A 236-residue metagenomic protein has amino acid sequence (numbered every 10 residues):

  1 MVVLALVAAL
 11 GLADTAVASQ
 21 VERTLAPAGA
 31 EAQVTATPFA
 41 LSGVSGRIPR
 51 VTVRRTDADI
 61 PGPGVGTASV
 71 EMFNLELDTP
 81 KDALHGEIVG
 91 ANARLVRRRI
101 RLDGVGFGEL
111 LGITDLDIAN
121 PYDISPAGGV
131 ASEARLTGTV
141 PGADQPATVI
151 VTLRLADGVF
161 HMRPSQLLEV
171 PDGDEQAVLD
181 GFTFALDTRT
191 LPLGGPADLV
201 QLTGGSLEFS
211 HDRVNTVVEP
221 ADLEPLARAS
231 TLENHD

Functional and structural regions predicted by a protein language model:
M1-R47, D57-P63, A221-D236: Hydrophobic membrane-targeting and insertion signals
A30-P141: N-terminal beta-strand/beta-hairpin edge segment
T56-A58, L75, T139-P141, R154-G158 (+3 more regions): Solvent-exposed coil/turn segments that connect beta secondary-structure elements in extracytoplasmic/periplasmic
G66-D82, V151-A156, E224-D236: A short, surface-exposed beta-strand/turn
I118, V130-L136, P164-P171, V178-L186 (+1 more regions): Mature, extracytoplasmic segments of signal peptide-bearing proteins
E133-E175: Short helix-loop boundary/capping segments
D172-D236: Extracytoplasmic/luminal low-complexity segments enriched in Pro/Gly and acidic/polar residues that act as flexible
